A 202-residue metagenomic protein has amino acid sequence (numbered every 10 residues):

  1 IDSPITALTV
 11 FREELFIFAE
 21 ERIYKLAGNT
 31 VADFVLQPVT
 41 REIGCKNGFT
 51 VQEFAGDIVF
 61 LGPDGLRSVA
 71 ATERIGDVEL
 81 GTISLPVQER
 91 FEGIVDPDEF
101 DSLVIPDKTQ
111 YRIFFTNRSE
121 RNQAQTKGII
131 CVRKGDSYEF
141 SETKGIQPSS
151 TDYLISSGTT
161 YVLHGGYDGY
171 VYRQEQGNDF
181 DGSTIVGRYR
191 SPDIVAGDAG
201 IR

Functional and structural regions predicted by a protein language model:
S3, V10, L36-D57, P63-R202: Beta-sheet repeat architectures centered on beta-propellers
P4-F18: Active-site periphery "cap/insert" segments of enzyme catalytic domains
L15-T40: Surface-exposed extracellular loop regions of Gram-negative outer-membrane beta-barrel proteins
